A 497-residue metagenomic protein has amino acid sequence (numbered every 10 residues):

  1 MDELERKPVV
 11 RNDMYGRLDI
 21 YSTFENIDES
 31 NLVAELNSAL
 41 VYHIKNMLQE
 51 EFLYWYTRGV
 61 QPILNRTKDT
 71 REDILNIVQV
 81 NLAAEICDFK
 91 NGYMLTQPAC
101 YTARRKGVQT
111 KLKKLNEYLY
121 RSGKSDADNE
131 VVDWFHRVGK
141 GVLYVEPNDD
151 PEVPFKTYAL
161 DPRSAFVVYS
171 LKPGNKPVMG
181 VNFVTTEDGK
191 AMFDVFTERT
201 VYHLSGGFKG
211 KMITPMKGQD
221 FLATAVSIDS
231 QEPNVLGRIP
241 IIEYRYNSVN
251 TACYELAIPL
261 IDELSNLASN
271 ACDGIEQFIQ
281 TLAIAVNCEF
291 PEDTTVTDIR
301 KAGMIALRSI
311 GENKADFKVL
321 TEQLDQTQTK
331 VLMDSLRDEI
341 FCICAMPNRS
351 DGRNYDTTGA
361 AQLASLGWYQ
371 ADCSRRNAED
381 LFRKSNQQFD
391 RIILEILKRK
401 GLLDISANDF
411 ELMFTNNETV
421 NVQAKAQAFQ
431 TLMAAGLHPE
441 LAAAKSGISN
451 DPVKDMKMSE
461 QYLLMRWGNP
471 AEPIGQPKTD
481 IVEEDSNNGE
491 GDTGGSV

Functional and structural regions predicted by a protein language model:
M1-Y158, N488-V497: Extended, helix-rich architectural segments
R104-Q109, A306-A424: Surface-exposed loop-to-helix/strand elements on domain peripheries
K106, Y118-D126, E130, W134 (+5 more regions): Generic amphipathic alpha-helical segments used as scaffolds and interaction surfaces in large, multi-domain proteins
S125, P347, L403, H438 (+1 more regions): Short coil/loop linkers at secondary-structure junctions
N129-V249: Extended, regular secondary-structure scaffolds
E130-V132, E146, I275-I284, S350-D356 (+4 more regions): Short coil/turn segments at secondary-structure boundaries
L222-L363: Extended, charged amphipathic alpha-helical segments
A426-V497: Activation/maturation switch segments at domain boundaries
